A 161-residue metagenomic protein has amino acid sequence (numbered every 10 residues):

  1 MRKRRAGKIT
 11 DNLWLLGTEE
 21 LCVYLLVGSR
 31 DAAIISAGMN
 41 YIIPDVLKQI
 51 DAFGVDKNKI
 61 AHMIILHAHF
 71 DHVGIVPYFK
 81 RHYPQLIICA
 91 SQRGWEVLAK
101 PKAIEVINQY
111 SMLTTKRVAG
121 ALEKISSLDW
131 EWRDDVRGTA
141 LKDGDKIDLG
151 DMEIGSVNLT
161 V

Functional and structural regions predicted by a protein language model:
R2-F53: Conserved beta-strand hairpin/beta-sheet module of binuclear metal-dependent hydrolase folds, prominently
N12, L26, S36, V46 (+5 more regions): Divalent metal-coordination and catalytic microenvironments
N12, Q85, D135-R137: A generic structural signal for alpha->beta connector loops
L15, M39-N40, F70, G94 (+1 more regions): Short, glycine/acidic-enriched loop or turn micro-motifs at the edges of active sites
L21, Y41, F70-D71, E96 (+1 more regions): Short alpha-helical
D31-A33, H62, M152: Structural motif
P44-G94: Active-site metal-binding motif and surrounding structural segment of the metallo-beta-lactamase
G94-N158: Metallo-beta-lactamase
